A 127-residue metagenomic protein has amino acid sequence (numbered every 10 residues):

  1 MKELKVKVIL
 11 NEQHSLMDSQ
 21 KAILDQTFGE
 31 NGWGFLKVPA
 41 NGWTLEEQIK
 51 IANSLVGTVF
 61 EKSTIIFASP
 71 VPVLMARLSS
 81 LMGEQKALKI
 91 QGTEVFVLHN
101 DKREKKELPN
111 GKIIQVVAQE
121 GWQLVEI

Functional and structural regions predicted by a protein language model:
M1-T64, S80-I127: Long, low-complexity, Lys/Arg-enriched
F67-P72: Short His-Asn-centered micro-motif
M75: Non-catalytic, usually N-terminal nucleic-acid engagement modules in DNA/RNA processing proteins
